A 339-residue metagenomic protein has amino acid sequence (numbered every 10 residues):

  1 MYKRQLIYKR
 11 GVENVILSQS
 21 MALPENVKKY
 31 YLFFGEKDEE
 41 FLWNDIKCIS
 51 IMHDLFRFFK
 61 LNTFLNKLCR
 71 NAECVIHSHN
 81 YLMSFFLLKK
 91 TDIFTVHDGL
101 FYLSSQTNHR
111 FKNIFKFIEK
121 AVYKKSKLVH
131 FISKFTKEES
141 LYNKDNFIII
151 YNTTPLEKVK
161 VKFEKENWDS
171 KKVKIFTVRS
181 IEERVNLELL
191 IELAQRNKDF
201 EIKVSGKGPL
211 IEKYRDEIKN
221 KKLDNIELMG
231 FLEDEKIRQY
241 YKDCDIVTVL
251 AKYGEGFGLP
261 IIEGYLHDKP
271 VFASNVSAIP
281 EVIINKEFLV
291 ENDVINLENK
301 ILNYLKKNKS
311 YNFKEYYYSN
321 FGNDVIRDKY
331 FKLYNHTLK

Functional and structural regions predicted by a protein language model:
K3-F56, T136: N-terminal strand-loop element at the rim of the active site of nucleotide-sugar-dependent glycosyltransferases
H77-M83, V96: Short His-centered aromatic/hydrophobic patch
F111-V129, Y142: Membrane-proximal helix-turn-helix segments that form the acceptor-binding/catalytic region of lipid-linked
H130, N167-V185, I191-A194, I202-K203: Conserved donor-binding/catalytic core segment of Leloir-type glycosyltransferases
R215-L232: Nucleotide-activated donor-binding/catalytic signature segment of Leloir-type glycosyltransferases, i.e., the conserved
I261, P270-A273: Short hydrophobic beta-strand element within catalytic cores of glycosyltransferases and related nucleotide-activated
N285-I295, L302-N308: Conserved acidic donor-binding segment of nucleotide-sugar-dependent glycosyltransferases
K306-K339: A charged, aromatic-enriched C-terminal amphipathic alpha-helix characteristic of glycosyltransferases across folds
